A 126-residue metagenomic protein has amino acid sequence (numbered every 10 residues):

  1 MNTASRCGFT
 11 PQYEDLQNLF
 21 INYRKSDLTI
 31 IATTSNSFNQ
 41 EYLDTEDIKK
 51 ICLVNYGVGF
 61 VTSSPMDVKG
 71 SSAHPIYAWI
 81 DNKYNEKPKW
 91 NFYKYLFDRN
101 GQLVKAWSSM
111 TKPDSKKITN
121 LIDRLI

Functional and structural regions predicted by a protein language model:
M1: Local sequence-structure signature of Cys/Sec-based thiol-disulfide redox active-site neighborhoods
S5-C7, T34-Q40, M66-V68: Short histidine/acidic/glycine/proline-rich micro-motifs that form metal- and phosphate-coordinating active-site loops
S5-R6, T10-T34, L53-Y56, R124: Conserved helix-turn-beta segment immediately C-terminal to the redox Cys motif in thioredoxin-like folds
G8, F38-E41, S72, V104 (+1 more regions): Short catalytic/ligand-binding loop motif for oxyanion handling, primarily in non-cytosolic enzymes, centered on
D15-N18, D47, P75, W79 (+1 more regions): Alpha-helical elements of Rossmann-like donor-binding domains used by nucleotide-donor carbohydrate transfer enzymes
D27-T29, N39-C52: Short, surface-exposed acidic-centric catalytic microdomains
E46-N91: Short, internal strand/loop/helix patches that form the active-site neighborhood or redox-interaction surface
A78, N82-I126: Thiol-/selenol-based redox modules, centered on thioredoxin-like and closely related oxidoreductase domains
